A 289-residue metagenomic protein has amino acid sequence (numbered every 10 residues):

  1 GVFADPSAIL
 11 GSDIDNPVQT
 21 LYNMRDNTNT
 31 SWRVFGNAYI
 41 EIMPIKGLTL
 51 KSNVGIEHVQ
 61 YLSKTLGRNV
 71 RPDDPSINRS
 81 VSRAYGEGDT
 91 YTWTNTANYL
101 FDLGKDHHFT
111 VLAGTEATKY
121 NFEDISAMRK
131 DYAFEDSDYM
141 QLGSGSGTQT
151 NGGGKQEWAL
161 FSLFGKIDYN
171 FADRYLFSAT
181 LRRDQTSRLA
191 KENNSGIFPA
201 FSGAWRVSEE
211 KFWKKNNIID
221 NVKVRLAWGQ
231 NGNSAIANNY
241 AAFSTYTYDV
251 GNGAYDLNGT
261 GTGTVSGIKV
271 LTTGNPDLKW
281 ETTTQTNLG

Functional and structural regions predicted by a protein language model:
D5-G67, S76-G289: Extracellular/periplasmic, surface-exposed regions of secreted and cell-surface proteins
N69-R71: Short amphipathic helix-turn modules centered on a small-residue break
